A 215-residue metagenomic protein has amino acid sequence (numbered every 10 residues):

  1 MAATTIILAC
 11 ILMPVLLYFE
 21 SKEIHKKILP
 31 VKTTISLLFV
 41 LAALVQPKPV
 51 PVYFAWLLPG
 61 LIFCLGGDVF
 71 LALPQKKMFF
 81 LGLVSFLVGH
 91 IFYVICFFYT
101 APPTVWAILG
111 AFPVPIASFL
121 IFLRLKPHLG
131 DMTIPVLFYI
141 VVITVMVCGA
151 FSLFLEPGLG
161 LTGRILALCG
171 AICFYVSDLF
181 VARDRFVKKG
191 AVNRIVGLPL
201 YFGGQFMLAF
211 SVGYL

Functional and structural regions predicted by a protein language model:
M1-L215: Polytopic alpha-helical membrane-helix bundles and their juxtamembrane interface segments in multi-pass membrane
